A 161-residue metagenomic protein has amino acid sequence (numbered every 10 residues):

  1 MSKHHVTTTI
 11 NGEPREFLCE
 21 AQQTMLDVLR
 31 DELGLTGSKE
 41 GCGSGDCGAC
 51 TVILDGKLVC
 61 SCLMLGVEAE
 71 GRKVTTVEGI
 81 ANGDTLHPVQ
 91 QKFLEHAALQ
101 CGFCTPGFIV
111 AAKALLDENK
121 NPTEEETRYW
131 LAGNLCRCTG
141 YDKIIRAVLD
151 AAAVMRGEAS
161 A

Functional and structural regions predicted by a protein language model:
M1-A161: Signature of N-terminal electron-transfer/Fe-S-associated modules in redox systems
